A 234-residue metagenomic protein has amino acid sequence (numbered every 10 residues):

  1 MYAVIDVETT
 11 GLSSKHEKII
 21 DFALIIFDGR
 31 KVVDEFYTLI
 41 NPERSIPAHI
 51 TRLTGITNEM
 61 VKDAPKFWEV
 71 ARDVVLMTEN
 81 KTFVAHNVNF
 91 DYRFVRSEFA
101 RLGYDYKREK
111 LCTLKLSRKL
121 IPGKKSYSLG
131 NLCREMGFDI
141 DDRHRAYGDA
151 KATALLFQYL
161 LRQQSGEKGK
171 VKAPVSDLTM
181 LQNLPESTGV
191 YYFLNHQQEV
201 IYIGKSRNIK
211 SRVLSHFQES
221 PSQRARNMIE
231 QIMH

Functional and structural regions predicted by a protein language model:
M1-R108, P122-H144: Conserved non-catalytic scaffold segment of RNase H-like nuclease domains
V7, N87, T113, H196 (+1 more regions): Residues immediately flanking
T9-G11, F90, K115, A152 (+1 more regions): Short, glycine/acidic-enriched loop or turn micro-motifs at the edges of active sites
W68-A71, S126, Y147-A150, K210 (+1 more regions): Amphipathic alpha-helical transducer elements in NTP-driven molecular machines
D105-R118, M228-Q231: Conserved beta-strand -> loop -> alpha-helix junction used to position metal-binding or nucleic-acid-contacting
R145-Q158: Acidic, divalent-metal-coordinating active-site segment for phosphoryl/phosphodiester hydrolysis, typified by short
R162-Q163: Alpha-solenoid helical repeat scaffolds
G166-H234: Acidic, glycine-enriched active-site microenvironments
